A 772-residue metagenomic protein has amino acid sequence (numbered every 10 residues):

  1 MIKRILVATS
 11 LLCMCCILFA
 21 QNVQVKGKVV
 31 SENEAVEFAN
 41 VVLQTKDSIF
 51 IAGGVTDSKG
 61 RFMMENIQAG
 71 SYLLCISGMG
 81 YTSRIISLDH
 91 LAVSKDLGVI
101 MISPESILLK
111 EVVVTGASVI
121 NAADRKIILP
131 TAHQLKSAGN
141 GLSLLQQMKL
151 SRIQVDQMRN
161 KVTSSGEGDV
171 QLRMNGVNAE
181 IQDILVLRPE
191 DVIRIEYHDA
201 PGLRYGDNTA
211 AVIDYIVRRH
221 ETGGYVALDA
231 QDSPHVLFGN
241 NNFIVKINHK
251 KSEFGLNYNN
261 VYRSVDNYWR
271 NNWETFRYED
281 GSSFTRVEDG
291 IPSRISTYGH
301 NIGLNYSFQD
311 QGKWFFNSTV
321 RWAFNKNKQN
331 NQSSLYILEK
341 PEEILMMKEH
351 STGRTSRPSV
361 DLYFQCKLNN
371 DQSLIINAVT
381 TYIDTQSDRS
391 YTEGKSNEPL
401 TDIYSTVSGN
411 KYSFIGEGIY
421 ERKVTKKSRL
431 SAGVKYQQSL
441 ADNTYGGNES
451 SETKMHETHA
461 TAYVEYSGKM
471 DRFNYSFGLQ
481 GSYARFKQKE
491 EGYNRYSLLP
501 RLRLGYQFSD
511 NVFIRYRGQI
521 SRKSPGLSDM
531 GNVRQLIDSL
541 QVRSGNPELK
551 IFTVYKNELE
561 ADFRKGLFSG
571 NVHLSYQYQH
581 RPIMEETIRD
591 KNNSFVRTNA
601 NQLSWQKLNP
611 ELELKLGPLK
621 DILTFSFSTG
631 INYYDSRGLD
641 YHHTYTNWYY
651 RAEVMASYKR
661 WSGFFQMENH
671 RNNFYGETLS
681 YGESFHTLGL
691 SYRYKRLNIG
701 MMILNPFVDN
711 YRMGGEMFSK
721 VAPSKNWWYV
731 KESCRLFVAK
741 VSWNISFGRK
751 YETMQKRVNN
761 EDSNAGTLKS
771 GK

Functional and structural regions predicted by a protein language model:
N40-Q44, S77-M79, K95-Q134, S143 (+1 more regions): Short, acidic, small-residue-rich periplasmic hinge/interaction motif at the N-terminus of Gram-negative outer-membrane
D47-R61: Short, acidic Ser/Thr/Gly-rich low-complexity loop/linker segments typical of extracellular and cell-surface proteins
D96-M101, E111, G141-L144, N160-V162 (+4 more regions): N-terminal periplasmic accessory domains that precede and gate Gram-negative outer-membrane beta-barrel machines
L142-V177: Extracytoplasmic beta-strand/coil segments of soluble accessory domains associated with Gram-negative outer-membrane
N175-G202, L304: Short acidic/polar hinge/loop motifs at secondary-structure boundaries that mediate gating or recognition
G299-N327, H350-P500, Q507, F568-Y576 (+2 more regions): Face-selective signature of the C-terminal outer-membrane beta-barrel domain
S413-I415, M455, T461, N546 (+5 more regions): Outer membrane beta-barrel strand-and-loop segments of large Gram-negative receptors, especially TonB-dependent
R485, D510-N557, L574-N592, F707-A722: Surface-exposed extracellular loop regions of Gram-negative outer-membrane beta-barrel proteins, predominantly
